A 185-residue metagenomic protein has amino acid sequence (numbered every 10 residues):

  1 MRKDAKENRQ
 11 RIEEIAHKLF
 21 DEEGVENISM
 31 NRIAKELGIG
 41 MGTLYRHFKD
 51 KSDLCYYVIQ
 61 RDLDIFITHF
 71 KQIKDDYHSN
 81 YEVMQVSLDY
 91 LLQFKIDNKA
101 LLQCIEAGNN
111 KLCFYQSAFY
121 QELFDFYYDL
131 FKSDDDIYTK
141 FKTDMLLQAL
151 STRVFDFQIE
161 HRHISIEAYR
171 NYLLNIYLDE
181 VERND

Functional and structural regions predicted by a protein language model:
M1-E23, N27-E36, D53: Basic, helix-initiating cap at the start of DNA-binding domains
A16, L37-F48: Short hydrophobic/aromatic patch on the recognition helix
F20, S29-M30, G40-M41, K51 (+2 more regions): Amphipathic alpha-helical segments enriched in hydrophobic/aromatic and basic residues that form the DNA-contacting
Y57, R61, K71-D97: Hydrophobic alpha-helical connector segments
V58, D62, F66, F70 (+6 more regions): Hydrophobic recognition helices of helix-based DNA-binding modules
D64, N110-M145, A168-N171: Amphipathic alpha-helical packing segments from all-alpha helical-bundle domains
D89-F114, T152-F157: Amphipathic alpha-helical segments used for helix-helix packing
I137-E180: Hydrophobic alpha-helical segments that form the core of small-molecule binding pockets and/or dimer interfaces
